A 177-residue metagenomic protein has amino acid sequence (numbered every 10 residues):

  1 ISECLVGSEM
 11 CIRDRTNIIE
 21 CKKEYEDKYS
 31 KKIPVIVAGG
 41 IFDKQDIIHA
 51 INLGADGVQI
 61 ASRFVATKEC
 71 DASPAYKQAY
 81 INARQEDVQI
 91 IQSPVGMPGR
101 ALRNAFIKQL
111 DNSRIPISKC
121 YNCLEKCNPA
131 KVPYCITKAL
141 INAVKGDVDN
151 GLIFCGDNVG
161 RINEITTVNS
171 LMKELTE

Functional and structural regions predicted by a protein language model:
I1-G7, I12: Single conserved hydrophobic/aromatic residue that forms the stacking wall/gate of nucleotide- or nucleobase-binding
T16, E20-K31, F42-E177: Alpha/beta catalytic cores of nucleotide-metabolism and tRNA/nucleoside-modifying enzymes
